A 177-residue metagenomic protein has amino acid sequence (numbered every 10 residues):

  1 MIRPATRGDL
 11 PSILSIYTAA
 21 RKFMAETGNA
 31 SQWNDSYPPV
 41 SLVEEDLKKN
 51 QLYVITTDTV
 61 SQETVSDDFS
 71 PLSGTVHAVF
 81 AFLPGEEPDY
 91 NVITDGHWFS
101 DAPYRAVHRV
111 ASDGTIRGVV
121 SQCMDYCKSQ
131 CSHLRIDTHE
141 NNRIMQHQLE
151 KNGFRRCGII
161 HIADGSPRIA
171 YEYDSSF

Functional and structural regions predicted by a protein language model:
M1-S15: A short beta-loop-alpha structural element at the N-terminal edge of CoA-dependent acyl/N-acetyltransferase catalytic
L14, R21-S41: Conserved GNAT-fold acetyl-CoA-binding loop/helix
S41-V54, E86-P88: A short helix-loop-beta-strand connector motif used in the catalytic cores of GNAT acetyltransferases and, in some
K49-F82: Conserved beta-hairpin
A81-T115: Conserved acyl-donor/pantetheine-binding loop and adjacent beta-alpha core of acyl/acetyltransferases and related
S112-S129, Q146-K151: Conserved acetyl-CoA-binding loop-helix of GNAT-fold acetyltransferases
S121, N141-I159, S166: Conserved active-site alpha-helix within GNAT-family acetyltransferase domains
S129-N141: Conserved GNAT acetyl-CoA-binding A-motif
